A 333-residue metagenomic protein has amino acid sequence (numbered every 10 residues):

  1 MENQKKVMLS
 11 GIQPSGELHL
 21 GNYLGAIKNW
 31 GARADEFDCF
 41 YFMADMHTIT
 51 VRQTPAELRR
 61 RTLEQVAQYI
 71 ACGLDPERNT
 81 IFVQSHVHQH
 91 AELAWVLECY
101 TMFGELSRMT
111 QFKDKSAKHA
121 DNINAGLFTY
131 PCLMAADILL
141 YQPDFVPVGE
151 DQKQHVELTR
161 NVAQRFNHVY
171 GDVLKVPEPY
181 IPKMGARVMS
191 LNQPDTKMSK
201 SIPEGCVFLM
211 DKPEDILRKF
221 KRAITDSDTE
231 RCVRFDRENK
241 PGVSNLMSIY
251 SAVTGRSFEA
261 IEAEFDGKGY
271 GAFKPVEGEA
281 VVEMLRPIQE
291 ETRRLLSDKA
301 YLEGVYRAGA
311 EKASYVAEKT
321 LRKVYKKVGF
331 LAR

Functional and structural regions predicted by a protein language model:
E2-A136, A280, R293: N-terminal Rossmann-like or analogous alpha/beta NTP/dinucleotide-binding catalytic cores that position adenine
Y23, H90, Q152-V156, V243: Short alpha-helical patches at coil-to-helix transitions and adjacent helical residues in well-structured domains
D45-M46, A135-L139, Q193-P194, A252-G255: Short connector loops/turns at beta-strand edges and beta->alpha or beta->beta junctions
F103-S107, L140-P147, S251-I261, Q289: Short helix-capping/linker segments at secondary-structure and domain boundaries
D114-F166, Y170, S190: Internal, conserved structured core segments that host functional sites
Q154, R160-R333: Conserved nucleotide- and phosphate/pyrophosphate-binding catalytic cores in adenylate/nucleotidyl-handling enzymes
